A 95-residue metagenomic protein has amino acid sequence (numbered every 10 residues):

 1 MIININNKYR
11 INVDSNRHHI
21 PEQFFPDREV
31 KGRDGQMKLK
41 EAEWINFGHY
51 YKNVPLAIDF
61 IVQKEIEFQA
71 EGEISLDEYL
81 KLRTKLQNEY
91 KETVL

Functional and structural regions predicted by a protein language model:
M1-M37, K85-L95: Short N-terminal "domain-start" leader segments that mark the transition from disordered tails or signal peptides into
D34-L95: Mixed-charge, Lys/Arg-enriched low-complexity segments
